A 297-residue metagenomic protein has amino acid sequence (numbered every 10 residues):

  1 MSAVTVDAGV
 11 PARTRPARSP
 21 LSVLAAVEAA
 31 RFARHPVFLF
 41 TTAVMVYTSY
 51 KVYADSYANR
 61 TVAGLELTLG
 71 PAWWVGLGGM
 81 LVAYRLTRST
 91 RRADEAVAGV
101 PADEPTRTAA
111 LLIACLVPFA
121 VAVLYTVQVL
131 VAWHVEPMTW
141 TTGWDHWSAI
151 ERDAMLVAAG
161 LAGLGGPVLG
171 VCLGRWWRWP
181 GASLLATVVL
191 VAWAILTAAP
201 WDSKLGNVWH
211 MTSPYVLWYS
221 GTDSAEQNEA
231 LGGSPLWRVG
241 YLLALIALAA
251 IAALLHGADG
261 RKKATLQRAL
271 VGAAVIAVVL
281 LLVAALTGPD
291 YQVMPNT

Functional and structural regions predicted by a protein language model:
M1-T90, L242-T297: Hydrophobic alpha-helical transmembrane segments
M45-V52, V123-V129, V188-P200, A277-A285: Aromatic-anchored segments of alpha-helical transmembrane domains
T48-G78, A83, L112-G181: Secretory targeting signals
A96-P105: Short helix-to-coil transition segments within interhelical loops that connect adjacent transmembrane helices
P105-L111: Alpha-helix N-cap/helix-start motif at helix boundaries, enriched for small hydrophobics
L111-L112, T187: Residue-level recognition of transmembrane alpha-helices in multi-pass small-molecule transporters/permeases
P180-H210: Transmembrane helix segments
P200-G257: Membrane-embedded alpha-helical segments of integral membrane proteins
